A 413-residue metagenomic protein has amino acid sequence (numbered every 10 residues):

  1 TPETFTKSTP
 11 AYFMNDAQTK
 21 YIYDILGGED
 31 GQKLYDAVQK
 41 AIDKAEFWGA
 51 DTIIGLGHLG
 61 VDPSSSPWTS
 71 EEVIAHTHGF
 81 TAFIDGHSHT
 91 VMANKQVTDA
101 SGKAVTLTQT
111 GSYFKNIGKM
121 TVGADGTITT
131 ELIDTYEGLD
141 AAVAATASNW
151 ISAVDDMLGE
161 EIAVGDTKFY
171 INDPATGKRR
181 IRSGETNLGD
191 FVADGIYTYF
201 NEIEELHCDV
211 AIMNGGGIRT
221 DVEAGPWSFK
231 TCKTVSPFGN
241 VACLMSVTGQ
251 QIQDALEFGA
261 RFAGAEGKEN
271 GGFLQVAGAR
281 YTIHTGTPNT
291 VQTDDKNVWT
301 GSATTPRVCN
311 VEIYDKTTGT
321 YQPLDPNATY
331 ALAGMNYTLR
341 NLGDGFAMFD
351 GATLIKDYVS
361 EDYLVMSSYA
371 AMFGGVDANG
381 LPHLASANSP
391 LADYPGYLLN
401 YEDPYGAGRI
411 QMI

Functional and structural regions predicted by a protein language model:
T1-T52: Binuclear metal-dependent hydrolase catalytic cores centered on His/Asp/Glu-rich metal-binding motifs
T6-G27, D99-A100, G111-I413: Catalytic centers of hydrolytic enzymes
L34, G60-V61: Domain-wide signal for the mature, well-folded portions of proteins, strongly enriched in nucleus-encoded organellar
E46-I53, H78-A82, K103-V105, I203-D209 (+1 more regions): Loop/turn elements at helix/coil->beta-strand transitions in domains of secreted/extracellular proteins
T52-L56, D62-S66: Beta-propeller domains
I54-L56, I84, A333: Structural motif
H58-L59, H87-H89, G215-G217: Short, ordered loop/turn segments at secondary-structure junctions
W68-T121, Q253-D254: Conserved beta-sheet core of the metallophosphoesterase superfamily
